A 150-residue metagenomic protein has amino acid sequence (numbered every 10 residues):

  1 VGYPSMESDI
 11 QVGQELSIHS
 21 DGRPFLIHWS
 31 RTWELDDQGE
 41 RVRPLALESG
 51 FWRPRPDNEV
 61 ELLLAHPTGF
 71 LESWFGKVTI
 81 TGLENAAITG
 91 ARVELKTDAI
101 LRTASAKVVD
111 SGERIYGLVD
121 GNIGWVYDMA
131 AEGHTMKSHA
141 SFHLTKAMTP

Functional and structural regions predicted by a protein language model:
V1-P150: Hydrophobic small-molecule pocket/channel-lining residues, especially in calycin-type beta-barrels
